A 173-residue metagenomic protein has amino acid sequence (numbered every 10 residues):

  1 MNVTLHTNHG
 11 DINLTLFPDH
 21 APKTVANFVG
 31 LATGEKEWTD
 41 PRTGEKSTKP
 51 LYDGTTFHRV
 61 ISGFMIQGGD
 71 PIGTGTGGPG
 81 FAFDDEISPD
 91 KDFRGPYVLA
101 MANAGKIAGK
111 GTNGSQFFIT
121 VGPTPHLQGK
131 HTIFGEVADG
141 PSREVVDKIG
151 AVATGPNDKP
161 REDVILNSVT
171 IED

Functional and structural regions predicted by a protein language model:
M1-D173: Cyclophilin-like peptidyl-prolyl cis-trans isomerases
